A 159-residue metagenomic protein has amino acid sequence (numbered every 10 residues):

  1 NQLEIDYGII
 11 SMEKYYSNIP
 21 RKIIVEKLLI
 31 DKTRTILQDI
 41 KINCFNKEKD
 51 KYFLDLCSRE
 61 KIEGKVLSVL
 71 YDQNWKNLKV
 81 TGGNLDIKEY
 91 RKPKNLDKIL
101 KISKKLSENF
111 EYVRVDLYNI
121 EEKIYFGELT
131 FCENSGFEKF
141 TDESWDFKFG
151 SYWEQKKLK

Functional and structural regions predicted by a protein language model:
N1-E4, D97-L100, D146, G150: Generic detector of well-ordered alpha-helical segments enriched in charged/polar residues, highlighting helical
N1-G82: Phosphate-binding site of ATP-dependent enzymes
Q2-I5, D31, N109, Q155 (+1 more regions): A structural signal for alpha-helix termini and helix-coil/disorder junctions
E13-K27, S68-I124: A long amphipathic alpha-helix within ATP-dependent nucleotide-binding catalytic cores
T35-L37, N46-K51, E108-Y112, E121-Y125: Coil-to-beta-strand transition motifs
L54-E60, W75, G83-E89, W145-F149 (+1 more regions): Short C-terminal domain-edge/linker segments immediately following a structured domain
N119-K159: C-terminal active-site "lid" helix and adjoining low-complexity regulatory extension at the edge of ATP-using catalytic
